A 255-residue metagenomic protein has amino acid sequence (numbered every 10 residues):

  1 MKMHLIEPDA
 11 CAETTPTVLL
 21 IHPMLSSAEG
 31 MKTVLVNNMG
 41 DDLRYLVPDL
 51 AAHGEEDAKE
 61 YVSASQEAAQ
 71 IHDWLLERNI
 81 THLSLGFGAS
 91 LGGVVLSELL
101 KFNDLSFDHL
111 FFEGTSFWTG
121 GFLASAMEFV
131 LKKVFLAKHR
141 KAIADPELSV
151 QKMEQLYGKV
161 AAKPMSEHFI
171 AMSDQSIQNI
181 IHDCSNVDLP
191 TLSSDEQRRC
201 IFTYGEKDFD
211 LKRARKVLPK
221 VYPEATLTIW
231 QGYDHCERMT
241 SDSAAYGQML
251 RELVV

Functional and structural regions predicted by a protein language model:
E7-D57: Conserved HGGG/HGGXW glycine-rich cap/lid loop of the alpha/beta-hydrolase fold
L46-L85: Active-site loop/oxyanion-hole signature of alpha/beta-hydrolase fold enzymes
F87-L96: Gly/Ala-rich beta-loop-alpha elbow adjacent to hydrolase catalytic centers
K101, F107-K138: Flexible "cap/lid" loop of the alpha/beta hydrolase fold
F122-L123, R140-S194: Conserved alpha/beta-hydrolase catalytic His-Asp/Glu region
D195-E196, F202-Y204: Short beta-strand/loop motif that positions the catalytic acidic residue of the alpha/beta-hydrolase fold
F209-R215: Conserved alpha/beta-hydrolase "acid-adjacent" motif
Y233-A244: Catalytic histidine-centered segment of alpha/beta-hydrolase-like enzymes
